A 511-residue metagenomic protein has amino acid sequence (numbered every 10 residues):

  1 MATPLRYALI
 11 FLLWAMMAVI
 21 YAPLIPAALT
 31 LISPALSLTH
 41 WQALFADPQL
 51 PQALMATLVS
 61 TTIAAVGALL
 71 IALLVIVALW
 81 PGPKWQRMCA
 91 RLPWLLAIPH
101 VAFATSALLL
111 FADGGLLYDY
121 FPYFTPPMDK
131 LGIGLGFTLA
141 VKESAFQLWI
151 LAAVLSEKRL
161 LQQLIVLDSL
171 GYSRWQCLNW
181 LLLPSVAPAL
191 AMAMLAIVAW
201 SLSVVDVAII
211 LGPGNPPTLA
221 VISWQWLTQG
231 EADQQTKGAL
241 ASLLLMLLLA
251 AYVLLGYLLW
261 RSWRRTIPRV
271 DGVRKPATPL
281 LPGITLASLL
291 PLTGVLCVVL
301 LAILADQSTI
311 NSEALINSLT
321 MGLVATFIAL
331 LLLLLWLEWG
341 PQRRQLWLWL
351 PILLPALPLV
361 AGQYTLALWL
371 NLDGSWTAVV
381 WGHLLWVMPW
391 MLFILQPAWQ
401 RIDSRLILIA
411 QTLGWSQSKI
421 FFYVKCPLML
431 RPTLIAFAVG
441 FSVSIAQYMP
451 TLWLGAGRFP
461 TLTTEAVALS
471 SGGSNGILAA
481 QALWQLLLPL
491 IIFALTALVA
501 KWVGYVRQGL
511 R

Functional and structural regions predicted by a protein language model:
P4-A35, F45-S156, A189-D206, G212 (+6 more regions): Membrane-water interface segments at the C-terminal ends of transmembrane alpha-helices in multi-pass inner-membrane
T39, A43-A46, P122, L164-S169 (+9 more regions): Short amphipathic alpha-helical coupling elements at transmembrane boundaries
D47, G82-W85, S156-Q162, Y172-W175 (+7 more regions): Juxtamembrane helix-boundary/capping and inter-helix hinge elements in multi-pass membrane proteins
S156-L161, I165-V186, L408-M429: Short helix-to-coil transition segments within interhelical loops that connect adjacent transmembrane helices
V204-D233, A446-G476: Glycine-rich helix-loop "coupling/hinge" segments at transmembrane-helix boundaries in multipass transporters
W226-L243, L247: Helix-loop-helix hairpin linking two adjacent transmembrane segments in secondary transporters
L258-A287: Flexible interhelical linker loops that connect adjacent transmembrane helices in multi-pass membrane transporters
R264-K275, G457, A500-R511: Short cytosolic juxtamembrane segments of multi-pass membrane proteins
